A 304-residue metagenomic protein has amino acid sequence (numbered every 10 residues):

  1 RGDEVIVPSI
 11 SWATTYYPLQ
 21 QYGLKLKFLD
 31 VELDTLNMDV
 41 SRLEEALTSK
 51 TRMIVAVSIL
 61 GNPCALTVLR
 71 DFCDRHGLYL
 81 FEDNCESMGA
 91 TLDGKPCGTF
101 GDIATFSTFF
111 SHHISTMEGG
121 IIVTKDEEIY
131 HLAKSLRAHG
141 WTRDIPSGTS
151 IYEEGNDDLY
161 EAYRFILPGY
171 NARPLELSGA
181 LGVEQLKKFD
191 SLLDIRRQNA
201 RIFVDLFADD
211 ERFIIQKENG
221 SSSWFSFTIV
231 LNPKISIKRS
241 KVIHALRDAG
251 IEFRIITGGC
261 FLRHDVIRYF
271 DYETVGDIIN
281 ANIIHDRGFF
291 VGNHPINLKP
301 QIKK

Functional and structural regions predicted by a protein language model:
R1-N84, T91: PLP-dependent aminotransferase-like
I6, K27, L80-F81, T105 (+2 more regions): Structural detector of well-ordered beta-strand residues that form the stable sheet scaffold of enzyme domains
P8, V57, S107, V123 (+1 more regions): Conserved residues at the C-terminal ends of beta-strands
D30, S41, E45, M53-V57 (+4 more regions): PLP-dependent aminotransferase class I/II
I54, A104, G120-I122, F227: Well-ordered beta-strand positions enriched in small/hydrophobic/aromatic, beta-favoring residues
Y79-F81, I103, G288-F290: Structural preference for beta-strand elements that scaffold enzyme active sites
E82-T116, H131, E161-I166: Conserved active-site segment immediately N-terminal to the catalytic lysine that forms the internal aldimine
T116-G120, G182: Adenylate-forming
